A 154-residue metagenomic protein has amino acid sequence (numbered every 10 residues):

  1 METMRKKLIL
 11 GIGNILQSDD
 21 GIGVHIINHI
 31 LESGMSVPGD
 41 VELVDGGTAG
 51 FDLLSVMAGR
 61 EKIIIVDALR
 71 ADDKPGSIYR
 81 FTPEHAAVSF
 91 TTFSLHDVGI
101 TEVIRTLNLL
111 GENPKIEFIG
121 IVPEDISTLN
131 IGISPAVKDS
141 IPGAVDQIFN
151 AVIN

Functional and structural regions predicted by a protein language model:
M1-R5, I153-N154: Short, Lys/Arg-enriched, disordered terminal segments
R5-L10, Q17-G76, R80-H85: Nucleotide and nucleotide-moiety/phosphate-recognizing core
L10-I12, I119: Short hydrophobic segments within beta-strands
I15, A86-A87, P123-S127: A short, flexible beta-alpha/helix-coil linker loop
I15, G46, T92, H96: Glycine- and other small-residue-rich loops at beta-strand/loop junctions that grip anionic moieties
G21, H25, T48, D73 (+3 more regions): Conserved active-site and cofactor/substrate-binding residues in soluble primary-metabolism enzymes
L69-I116: Helix-loop-strand module that forms the ligand-binding subsite of alpha/beta enzymes
I100-N154: Phosphate-binding/catalytic loops
